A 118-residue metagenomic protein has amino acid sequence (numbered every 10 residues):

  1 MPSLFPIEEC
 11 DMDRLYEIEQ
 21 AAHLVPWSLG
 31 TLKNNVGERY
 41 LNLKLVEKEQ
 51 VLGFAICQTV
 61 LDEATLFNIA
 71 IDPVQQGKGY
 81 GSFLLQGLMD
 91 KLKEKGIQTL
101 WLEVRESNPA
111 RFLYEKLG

Functional and structural regions predicted by a protein language model:
P2, P6-V74, S82-G87, K91-K95: Acetyl-CoA-dependent GNAT
N34-N35, E103, S107: Amphipathic alpha-helical segments that mediate coupling or scaffolding at interfaces
E38, R111-F112: Short Asp/Glu-rich motifs
L66, A110-R111: Helix-turn-helix DNA-binding elements, focusing on the entry/boundary residues of the two helices that contact DNA
G81, L85, S107-A110: Short glycine/proline-centered loop/turn elements that form peptide/ligand docking sites
L92-E103, L113: Conserved GNAT acetyl-CoA-binding A-motif
E115-G118: Conserved acetyl-CoA-binding loop of GNAT-fold acetyltransferases
